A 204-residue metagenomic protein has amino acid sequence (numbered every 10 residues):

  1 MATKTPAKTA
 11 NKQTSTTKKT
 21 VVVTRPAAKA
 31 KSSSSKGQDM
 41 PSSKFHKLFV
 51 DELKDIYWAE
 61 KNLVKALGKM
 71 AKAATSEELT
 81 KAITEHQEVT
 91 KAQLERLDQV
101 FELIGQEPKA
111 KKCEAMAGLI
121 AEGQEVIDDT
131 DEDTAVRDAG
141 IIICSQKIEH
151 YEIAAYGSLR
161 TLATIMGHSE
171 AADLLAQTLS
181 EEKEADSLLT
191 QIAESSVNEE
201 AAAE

Functional and structural regions predicted by a protein language model:
A2-E204: Amphipathic alpha-helical hairpins
